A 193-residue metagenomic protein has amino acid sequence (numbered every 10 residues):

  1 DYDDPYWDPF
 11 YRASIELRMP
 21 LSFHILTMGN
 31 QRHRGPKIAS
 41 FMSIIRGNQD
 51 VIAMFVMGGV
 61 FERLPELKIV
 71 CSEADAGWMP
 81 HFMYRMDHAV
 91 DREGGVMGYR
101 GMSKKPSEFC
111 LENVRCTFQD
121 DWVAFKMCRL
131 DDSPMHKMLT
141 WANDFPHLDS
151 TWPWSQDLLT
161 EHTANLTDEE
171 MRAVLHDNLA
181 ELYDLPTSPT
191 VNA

Functional and structural regions predicted by a protein language model:
D1-F109, A124-K137: Histidine/acidic residue-rich metal-binding segments in metalloenzymes
S22-H24, V70-E73, T117-Q119, A142-N143 (+1 more regions): A cross-family glycoside hydrolase active-site/sugar-binding cleft signature
I45, Q49, C116-T117, D144: Glycine- and other small-residue-rich loops at beta-strand/loop junctions that grip anionic moieties
G58-G59, L67, G77-W78, R100 (+2 more regions): Mid-to-C-terminal alpha-helical segments outside catalytic/metal-binding sites
A89-R92, V114, L185-N192: Short, charged low-complexity intrinsically disordered segments located at boundaries of structured domains
S107-F118: Alpha-helix-centered segments that form part of catalytic cores
